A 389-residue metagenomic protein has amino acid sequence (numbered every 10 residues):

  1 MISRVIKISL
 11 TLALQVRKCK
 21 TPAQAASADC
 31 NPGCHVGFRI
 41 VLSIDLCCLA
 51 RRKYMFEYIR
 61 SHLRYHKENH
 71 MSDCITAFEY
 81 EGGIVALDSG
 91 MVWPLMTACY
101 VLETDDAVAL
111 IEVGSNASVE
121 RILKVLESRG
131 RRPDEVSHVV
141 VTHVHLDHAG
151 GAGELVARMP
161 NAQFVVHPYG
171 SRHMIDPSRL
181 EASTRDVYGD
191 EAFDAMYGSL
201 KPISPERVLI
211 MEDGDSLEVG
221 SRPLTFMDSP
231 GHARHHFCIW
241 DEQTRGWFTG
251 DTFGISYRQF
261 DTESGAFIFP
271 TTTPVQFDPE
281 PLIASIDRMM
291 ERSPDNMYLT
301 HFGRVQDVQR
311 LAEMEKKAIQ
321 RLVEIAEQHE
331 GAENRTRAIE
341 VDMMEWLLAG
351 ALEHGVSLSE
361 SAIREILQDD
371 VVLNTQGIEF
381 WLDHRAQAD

Functional and structural regions predicted by a protein language model:
C19, C30, C34, C47-C48: Cysteine-centered motifs
A28, V36, E57-I59: Short hydrophobic alpha-helical segments enriched in small aliphatic residues
D73-R129, I239-D251: Conserved beta-strand hairpin/beta-sheet module of binuclear metal-dependent hydrolase folds, prominently
A109, V140, F164, G246-F248 (+1 more regions): Residue-level marker for buried hydrophobic side chains located in beta-strands that build the well-ordered beta-sheet
S115-A117, P223-D228, R234-Y298, F302-Q306: Metallo-beta-lactamase
E135-D147: Metallo-beta-lactamase
M174-M227, I283-I286: Metallo-beta-lactamase
I325-D389: C-terminal regulatory/interaction regions
